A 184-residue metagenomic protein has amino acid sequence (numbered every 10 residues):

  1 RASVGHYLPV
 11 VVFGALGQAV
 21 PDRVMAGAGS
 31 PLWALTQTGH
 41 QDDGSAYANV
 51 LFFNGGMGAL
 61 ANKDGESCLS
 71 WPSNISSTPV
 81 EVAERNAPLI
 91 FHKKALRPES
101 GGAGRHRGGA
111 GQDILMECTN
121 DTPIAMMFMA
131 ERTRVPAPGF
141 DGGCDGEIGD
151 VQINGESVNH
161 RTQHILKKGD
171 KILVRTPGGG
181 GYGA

Functional and structural regions predicted by a protein language model:
R1-A184: Glycine/proline-enriched, intrinsically flexible loops and inter-domain linkers
